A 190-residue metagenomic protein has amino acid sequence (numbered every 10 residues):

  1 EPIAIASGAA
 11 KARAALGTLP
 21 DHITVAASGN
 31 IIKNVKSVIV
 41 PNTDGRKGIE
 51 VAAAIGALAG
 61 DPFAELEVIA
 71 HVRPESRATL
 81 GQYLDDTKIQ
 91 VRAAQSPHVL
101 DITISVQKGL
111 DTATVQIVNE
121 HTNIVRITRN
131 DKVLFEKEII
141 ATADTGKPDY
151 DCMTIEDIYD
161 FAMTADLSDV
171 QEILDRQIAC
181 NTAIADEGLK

Functional and structural regions predicted by a protein language model:
P2-T18: Alpha-helical support elements that line or immediately flank enzyme active sites and cofactor-binding pockets
I3-S7, D44-G48, A52, H71-A78 (+3 more regions): Conserved active-site and cofactor/substrate-binding residues in soluble primary-metabolism enzymes
R13, G17, L58, L189: Hydrophobic/aromatic-lined pockets within catalytic cores
A15, T43, A94-S96: Generic marker of residues within folded, mature protein domains
P20-E65, T79-K88: A structural-propensity feature for long, helix-poor, extended segments
D85-K190: Signature of multi-pass transmembrane helix bundles
